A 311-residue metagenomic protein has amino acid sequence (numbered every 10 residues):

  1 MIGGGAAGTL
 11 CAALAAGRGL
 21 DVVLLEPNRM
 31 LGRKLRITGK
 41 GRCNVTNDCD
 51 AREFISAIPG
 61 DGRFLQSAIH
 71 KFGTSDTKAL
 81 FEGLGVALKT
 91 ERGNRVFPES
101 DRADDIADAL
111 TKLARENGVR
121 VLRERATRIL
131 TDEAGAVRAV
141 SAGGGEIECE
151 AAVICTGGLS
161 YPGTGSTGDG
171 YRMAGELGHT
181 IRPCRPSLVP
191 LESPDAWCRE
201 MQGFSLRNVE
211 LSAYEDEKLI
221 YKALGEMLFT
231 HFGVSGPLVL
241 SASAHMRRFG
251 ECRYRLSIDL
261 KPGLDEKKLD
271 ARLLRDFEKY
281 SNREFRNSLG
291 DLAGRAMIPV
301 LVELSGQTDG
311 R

Functional and structural regions predicted by a protein language model:
M1-L24: N-terminal Rossmann-like FAD-binding beta1-loop-alpha1 element of flavoenzymes
A16-K40: Glycine-rich FAD pyrophosphate-binding loop
R29-L31, R36-I37, A51-R52, A87 (+2 more regions): An anion/pyrophosphate-binding glycine-rich loop and adjacent beta-alpha core in soluble alpha-beta enzymes
R42-T90: Glycine-rich active-site loop/strand segments that organize a redox cofactor
L65-S75, R92-K112, Y161-G165, A196 (+1 more regions): Short beta-strand to alpha-helix junction loop
L122-A136: A conserved short coil-to-beta-strand element within the FAD-binding core of flavoproteins
S141-A151, K222-G225: Core beta-strand elements of the Rossmann-like FAD/NAD(P) dinucleotide-binding domain in flavoenzyme oxidoreductases
A151-W197: Glycine-rich loop(s) and the adjacent beta-strand/alpha-helix scaffold that form part
